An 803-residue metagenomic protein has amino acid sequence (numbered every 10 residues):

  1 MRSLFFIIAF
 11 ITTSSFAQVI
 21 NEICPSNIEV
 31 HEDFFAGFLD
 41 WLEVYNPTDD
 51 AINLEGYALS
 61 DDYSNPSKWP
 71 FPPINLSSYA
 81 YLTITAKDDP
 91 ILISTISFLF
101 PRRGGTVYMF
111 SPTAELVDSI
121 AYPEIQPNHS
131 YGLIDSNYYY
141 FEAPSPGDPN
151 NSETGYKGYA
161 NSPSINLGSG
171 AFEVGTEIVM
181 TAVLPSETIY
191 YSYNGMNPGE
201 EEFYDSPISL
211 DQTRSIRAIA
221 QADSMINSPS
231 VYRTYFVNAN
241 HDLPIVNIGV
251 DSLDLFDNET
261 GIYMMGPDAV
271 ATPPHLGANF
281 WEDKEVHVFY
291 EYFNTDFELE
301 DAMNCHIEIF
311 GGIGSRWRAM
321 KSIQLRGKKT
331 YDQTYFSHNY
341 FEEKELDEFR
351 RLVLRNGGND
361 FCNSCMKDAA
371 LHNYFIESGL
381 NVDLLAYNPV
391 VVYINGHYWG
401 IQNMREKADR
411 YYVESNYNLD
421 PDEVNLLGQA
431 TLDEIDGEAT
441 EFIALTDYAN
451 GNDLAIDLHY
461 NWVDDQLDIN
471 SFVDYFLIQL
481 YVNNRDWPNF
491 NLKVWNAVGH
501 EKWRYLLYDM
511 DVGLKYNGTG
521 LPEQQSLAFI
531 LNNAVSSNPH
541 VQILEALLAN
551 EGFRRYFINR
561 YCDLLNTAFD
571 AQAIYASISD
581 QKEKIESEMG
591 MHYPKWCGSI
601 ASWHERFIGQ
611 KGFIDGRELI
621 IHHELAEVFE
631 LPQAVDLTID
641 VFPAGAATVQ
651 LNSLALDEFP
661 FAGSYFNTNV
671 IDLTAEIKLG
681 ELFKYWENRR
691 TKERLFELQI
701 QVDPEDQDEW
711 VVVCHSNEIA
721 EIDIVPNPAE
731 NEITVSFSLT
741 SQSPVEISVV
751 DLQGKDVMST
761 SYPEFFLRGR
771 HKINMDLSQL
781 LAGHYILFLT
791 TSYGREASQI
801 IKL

Functional and structural regions predicted by a protein language model:
I7, F16-Y63, L99-R103, I120-I125 (+2 more regions): A structural motif detector for short, solvent-exposed N-terminal "entry" segments of globular domains
V19, I74-S78, I84, I125-T295 (+4 more regions): Short, compositionally stereotyped local motifs that mark structural "simplifiers"
P47, T95-D148, M303-S315, E586 (+1 more regions): Conserved beta-structured recognition patch
P66-L92: Intrinsically disordered, low-complexity Pro/Gly/Ser/Thr-rich segments with frequent PxxP/GP/PP motifs and embedded
G104, D211-S215, T668-V670, Q707 (+3 more regions): Extracellular Ig-like/FN3 beta-sandwich strand-entry sites
G147-G155, P244-T272, G277-D283, V288-F289 (+12 more regions): Middle-to-C-terminal accessory/interaction subdomains
S716-L739, V750-K755, A782, I800-L803: Surface-exposed, proline-anchored Ser/Thr-rich loop/turn motifs
I773-N774, A782-L803: C-terminal tail/sorting-segment detector
